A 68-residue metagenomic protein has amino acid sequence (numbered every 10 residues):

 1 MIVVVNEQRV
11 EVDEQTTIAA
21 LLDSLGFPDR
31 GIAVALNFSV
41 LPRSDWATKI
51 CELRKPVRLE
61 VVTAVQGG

Functional and structural regions predicted by a protein language model:
M1-G67: Ubiquitin-like/PB1-type beta-grasp interaction modules and other compact soluble beta-rich domains
